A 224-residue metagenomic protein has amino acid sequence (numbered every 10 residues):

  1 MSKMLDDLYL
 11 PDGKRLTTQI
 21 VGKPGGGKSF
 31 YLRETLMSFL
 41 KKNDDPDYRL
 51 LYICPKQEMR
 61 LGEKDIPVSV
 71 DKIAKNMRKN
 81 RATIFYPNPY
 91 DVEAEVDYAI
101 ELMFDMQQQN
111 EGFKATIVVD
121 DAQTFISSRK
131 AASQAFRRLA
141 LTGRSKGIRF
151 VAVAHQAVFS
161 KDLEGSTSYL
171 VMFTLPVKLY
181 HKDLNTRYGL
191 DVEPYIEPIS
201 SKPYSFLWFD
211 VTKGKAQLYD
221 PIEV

Functional and structural regions predicted by a protein language model:
M1-G13: Pre-Walker A adenine-sensing motif
D12-T18, N80-R81: Pre-Walker A (Motif I) flank of P-loop NTPase domains
T18-S38, K56, P89-V192: Conserved P-loop NTPase motor cores
V21-K72: Walker A/P-loop NTP-binding active-site region of P-loop NTPases, recognizing the glycine-rich GxxxxGKT/S
P46-Y48, N80, K146-I148, G165-Y169 (+1 more regions): Short glycine-/polar-rich loops that comprise or flank the Walker A/P-loop and associated switch/sensor motifs
E58-D65, K75-K79, S160-G165: Short loop/helix-cap segments at secondary-structure boundaries that form the rim of catalytic
K75-V96: Conserved P-loop NTPase mechanochemical-coupling segment
H181-V224: Phosphate-binding and hydrolysis-coupling loops of NTP-dependent motor/remodeling domains
